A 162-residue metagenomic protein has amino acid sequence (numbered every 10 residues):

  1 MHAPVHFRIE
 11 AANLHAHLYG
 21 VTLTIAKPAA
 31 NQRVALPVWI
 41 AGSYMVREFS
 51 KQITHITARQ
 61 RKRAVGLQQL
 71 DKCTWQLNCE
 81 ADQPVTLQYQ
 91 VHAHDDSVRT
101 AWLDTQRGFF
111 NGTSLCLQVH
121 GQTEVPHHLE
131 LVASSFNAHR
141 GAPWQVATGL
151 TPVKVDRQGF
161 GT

Functional and structural regions predicted by a protein language model:
M1-W39: Early extracytoplasmic/domain-onset interaction patches
H2-V5, T105-G112, G159-T162: Edge strands and adjacent loops of beta-rich recognition modules
H6-R8, Y19-G20, D71-T74, F110-L117 (+1 more regions): Short alpha-helical segments and helix-capping/turn motifs at coil-helix boundaries
A11-A12, G42-L103: A surface-exposed beta-strand-loop module
V21-K27, L36-V38, L77-L103, H127-S135 (+1 more regions): Short, hydrophobic/aromatic-enriched beta-strand segments in well-ordered soluble domains
A35-A64, E130-T151: Solvent-exposed beta-hairpin/edge-strand motifs
E48-F49, V91-H127: Glycine/proline-rich low-complexity spacer/linker segments in large multi-domain proteins
V132, L150, D156-T162: Short, intrinsically disordered, charge-balanced linker/junction segments flanking boundaries in proteins
